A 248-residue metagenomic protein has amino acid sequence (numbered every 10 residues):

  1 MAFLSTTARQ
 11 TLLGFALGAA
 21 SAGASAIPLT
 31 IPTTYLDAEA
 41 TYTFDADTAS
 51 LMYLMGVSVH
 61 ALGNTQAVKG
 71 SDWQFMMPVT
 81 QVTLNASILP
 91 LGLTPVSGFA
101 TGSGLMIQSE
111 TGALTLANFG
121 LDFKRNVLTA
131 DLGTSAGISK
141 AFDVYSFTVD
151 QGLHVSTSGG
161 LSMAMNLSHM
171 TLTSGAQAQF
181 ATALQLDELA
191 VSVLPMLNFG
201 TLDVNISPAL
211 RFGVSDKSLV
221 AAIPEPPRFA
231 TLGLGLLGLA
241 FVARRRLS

Functional and structural regions predicted by a protein language model:
A2-L12: Bacterial N-terminal signal peptides that target proteins for export
T11-A16, L234: Sec-dependent N-terminal signal peptides
S21-G23: N-terminal signal peptide c-region/cleavage motif recognized by signal peptidases
A26-S97, Q177, L186-A222: N-terminal segment immediately downstream of the Sec signal-peptide cleavage site in secreted/extracellular proteins
N64-V149: Predominantly extracellular/secreted and cell-surface proteins with exposed, flexible low-complexity segments
S139-Q177: Extended amphipathic ligand-handling, pore-lining, and cofactor/metal-binding catalytic surfaces
P224-A243: A short, hydrophobic C-terminal helix/tail in secreted or cell-surface proteins
R245-S248: Short, charged juxtamembrane terminal tails flanking transmembrane helices
